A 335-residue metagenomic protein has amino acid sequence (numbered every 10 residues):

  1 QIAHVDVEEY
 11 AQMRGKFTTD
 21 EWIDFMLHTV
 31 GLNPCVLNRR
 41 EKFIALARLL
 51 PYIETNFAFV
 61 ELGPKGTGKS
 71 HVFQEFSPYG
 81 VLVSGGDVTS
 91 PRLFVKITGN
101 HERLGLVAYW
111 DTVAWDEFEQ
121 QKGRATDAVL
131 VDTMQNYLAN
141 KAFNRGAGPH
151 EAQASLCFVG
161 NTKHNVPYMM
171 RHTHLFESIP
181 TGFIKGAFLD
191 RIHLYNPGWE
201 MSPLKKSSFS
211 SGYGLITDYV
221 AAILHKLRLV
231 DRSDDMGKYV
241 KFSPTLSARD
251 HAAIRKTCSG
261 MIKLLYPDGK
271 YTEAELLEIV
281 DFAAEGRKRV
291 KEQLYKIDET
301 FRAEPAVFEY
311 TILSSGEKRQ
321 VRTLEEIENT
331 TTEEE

Functional and structural regions predicted by a protein language model:
Q1-R39: Charged, amphipathic alpha-helical linker segments immediately N-terminal to NTP-binding catalytic cores
K16, N38-K42, S210-Y213, P244-A252 (+1 more regions): Conserved phosphate/pyrophosphate-binding and hydrolysis machinery centered on Walker-type P-loop NTPases, extending
V30, N56, G80, K122 (+6 more regions): Conserved NTP-handling cores and scaffolds of large molecular machines
N33-Y168, H172-L175, A187-D190, Y310-T330: Conserved ASCE/P-loop NTPase catalytic core
C35, A58-E61, M201, L229-M236 (+3 more regions): Intrinsically disordered or highly flexible coil/loop and linker segments, enriched in small and charged/polar residues
E75, D218-A221, A284-V290: Eukaryote-specific, cytoplasm-facing alpha-helical/coiled-coil scaffolding segments in long proteins
G148-L156, N161-L265: Phosphate-sensing "switch" segment of ASCE/P-loop ATPases
V240-E335: C-terminal alpha-helical "lid" subdomain
